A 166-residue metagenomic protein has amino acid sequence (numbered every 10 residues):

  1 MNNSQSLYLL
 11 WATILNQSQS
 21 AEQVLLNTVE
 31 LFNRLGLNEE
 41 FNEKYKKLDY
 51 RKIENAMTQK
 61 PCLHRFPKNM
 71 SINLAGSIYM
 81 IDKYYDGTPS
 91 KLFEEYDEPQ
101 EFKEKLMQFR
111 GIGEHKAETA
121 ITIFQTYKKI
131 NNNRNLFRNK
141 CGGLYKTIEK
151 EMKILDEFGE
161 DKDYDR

Functional and structural regions predicted by a protein language model:
M1-L9, Q19-E22, L63-N69, K162: Structural motif
M1-S4, S71, A75, Y96-L106 (+1 more regions): C-terminal accessory module of base-excision DNA glycosylases/AP lyases that mediates lesion recognition and DNA
Y8-Q19, A75-Y79, I123, R166: Short, hydrophobic/amphipathic alpha-helical patches that form generic packing surfaces within helical domains
L9-I14, N27-L31, E101-K105: A general alpha-helix detector
Q17-N27, I81-P89, Y127-N131: Short helix-capping/linker segments at secondary-structure and domain boundaries
Q23-N38, G87-Q100, R134-G143: Short alpha-helical "patches" and their helix-cap loops
L37-Q108: Alpha-helical ds-nucleic-acid-binding substructure associated with the helix-hairpin-helix region of base-excision DNA
